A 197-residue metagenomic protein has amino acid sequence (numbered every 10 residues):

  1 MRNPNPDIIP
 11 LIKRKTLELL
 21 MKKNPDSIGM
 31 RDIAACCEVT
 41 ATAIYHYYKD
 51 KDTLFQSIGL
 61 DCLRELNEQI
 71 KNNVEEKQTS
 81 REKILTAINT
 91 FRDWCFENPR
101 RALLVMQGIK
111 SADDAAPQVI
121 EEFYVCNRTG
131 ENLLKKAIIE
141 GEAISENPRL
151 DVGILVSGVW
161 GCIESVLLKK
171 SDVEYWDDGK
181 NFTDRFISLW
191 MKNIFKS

Functional and structural regions predicted by a protein language model:
M1-D7, L11, K71, K77 (+1 more regions): N-terminal intrinsically disordered/low-complexity leader segments
L11, L19-T53, S57: Helix-turn-helix
I12-L20, C62, L66, F91 (+1 more regions): Short hydrophobic clusters on alpha-helical segments that form packing/core surfaces in small helical domains
I58-I84, L103, G130-I139: Amphipathic alpha-helical linker/stalk segments
K71, A115-E140, R149-I154, N181-M191: Amphipathic alpha-helical packing segments from all-alpha helical-bundle domains
K71-R100, D151-L155: Hydrophobic alpha-helical connector segments
D93-E97, E131-K136, V156-E174, L189-S197: Amphipathic C-terminal alpha-helical segment
F96-D114, E164-K169: Amphipathic alpha-helical segments used for helix-helix packing
